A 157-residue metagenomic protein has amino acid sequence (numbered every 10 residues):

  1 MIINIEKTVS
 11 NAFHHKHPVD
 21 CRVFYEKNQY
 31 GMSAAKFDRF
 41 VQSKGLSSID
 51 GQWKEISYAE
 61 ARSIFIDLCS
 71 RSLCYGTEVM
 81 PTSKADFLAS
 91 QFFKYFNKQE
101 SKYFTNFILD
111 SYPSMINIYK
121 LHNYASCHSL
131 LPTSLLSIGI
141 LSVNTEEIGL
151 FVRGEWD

Functional and structural regions predicted by a protein language model:
M1-T105: Long, contiguous N-terminal structural blocks used for assembly/anchoring
K94-D157: Acidic, proline/glycine-rich low-complexity IDRs
